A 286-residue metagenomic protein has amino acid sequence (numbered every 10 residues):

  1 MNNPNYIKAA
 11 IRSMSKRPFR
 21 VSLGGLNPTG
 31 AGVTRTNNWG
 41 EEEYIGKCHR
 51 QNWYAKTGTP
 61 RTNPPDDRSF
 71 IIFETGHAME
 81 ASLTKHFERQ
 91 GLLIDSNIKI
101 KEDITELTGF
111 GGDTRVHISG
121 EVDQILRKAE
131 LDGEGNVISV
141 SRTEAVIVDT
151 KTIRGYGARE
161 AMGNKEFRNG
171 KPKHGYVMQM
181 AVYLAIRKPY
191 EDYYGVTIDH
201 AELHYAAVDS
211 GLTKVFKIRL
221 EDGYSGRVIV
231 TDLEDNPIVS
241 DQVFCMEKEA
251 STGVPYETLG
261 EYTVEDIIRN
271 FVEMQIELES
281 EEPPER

Functional and structural regions predicted by a protein language model:
M1-I147: Metal-dependent nuclease catalytic cores that hydrolyze phosphodiester bonds in DNA/RNA, characterized by
T57-T59, K151-Y156, A206-S210: Short connector loops/turns at beta-strand edges and beta->alpha or beta->beta junctions
A78, S82, M178-I186: Short amphipathic alpha-helical face segments that pack within enzyme cores and frequently flank/anchor catalytic
R89-L92, E130, I153-Y156, P189-Y193: Alpha-helix capping at helix-to-loop junctions
V116-H117, H174-Q179: Short, glycine/acidic-rich beta->alpha junctions
T150-G170: Short beta-strand-loop-alpha-helix junction that forms the active-site gateway of nucleic-acid-processing nucleases
G170-H174, A185-R286: Metal-dependent nuclease catalytic regions and adjoining charged, substrate-binding loops involved in nucleic-acid end
